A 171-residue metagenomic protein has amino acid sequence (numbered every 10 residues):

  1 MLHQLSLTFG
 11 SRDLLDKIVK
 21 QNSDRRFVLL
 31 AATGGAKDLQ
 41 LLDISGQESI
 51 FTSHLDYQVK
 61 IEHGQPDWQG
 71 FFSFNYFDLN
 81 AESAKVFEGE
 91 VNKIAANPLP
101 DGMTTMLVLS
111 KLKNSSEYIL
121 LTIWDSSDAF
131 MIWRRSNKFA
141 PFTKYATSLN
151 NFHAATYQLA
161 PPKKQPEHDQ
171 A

Functional and structural regions predicted by a protein language model:
M1-G102, L107-S115, A129-R135, F152-A171: Short S/T/G/P-rich N-terminal loop/turn motif that feeds into the first structured element of a domain
L120: Cys/His-rich zinc-coordinating modules
K138-S148: Mixed-charge, glycine-accented linear interaction segment located at domain edges/termini
